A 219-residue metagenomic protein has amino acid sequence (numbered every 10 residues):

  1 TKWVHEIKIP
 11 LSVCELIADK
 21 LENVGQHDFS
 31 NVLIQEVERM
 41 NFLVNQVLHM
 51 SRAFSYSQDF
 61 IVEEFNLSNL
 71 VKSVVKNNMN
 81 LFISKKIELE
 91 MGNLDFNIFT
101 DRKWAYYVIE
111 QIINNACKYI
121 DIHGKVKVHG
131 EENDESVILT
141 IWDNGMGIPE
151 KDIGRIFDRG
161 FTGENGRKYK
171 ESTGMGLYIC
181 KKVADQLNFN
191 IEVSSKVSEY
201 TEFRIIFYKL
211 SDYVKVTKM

Functional and structural regions predicted by a protein language model:
L81-E90: Short conserved segments within the C-terminal catalytic ATPase subdomain
N115-C117: Short helix-loop "hinge" at the ATP-lid/N-box region of the Bergerat-fold HATPase_c
H123-E135: Short beta-strand/loop element within the Bergerat-fold HATPase_c
D143: Acidic ATP/Mg2+-coordinating residue in the GHKL
I148-G160: Short conserved segment of the HATPase_c
